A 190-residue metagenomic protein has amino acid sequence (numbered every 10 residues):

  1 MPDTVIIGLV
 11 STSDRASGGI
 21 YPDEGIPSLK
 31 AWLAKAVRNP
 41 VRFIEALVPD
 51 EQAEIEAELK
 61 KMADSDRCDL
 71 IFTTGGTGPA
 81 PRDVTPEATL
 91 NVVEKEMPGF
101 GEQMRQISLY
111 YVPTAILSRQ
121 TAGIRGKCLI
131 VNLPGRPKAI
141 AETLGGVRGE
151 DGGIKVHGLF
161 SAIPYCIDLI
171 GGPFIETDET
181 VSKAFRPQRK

Functional and structural regions predicted by a protein language model:
M1-K190: Non-catalytic beta/alpha edge segments that cap or flank active sites
